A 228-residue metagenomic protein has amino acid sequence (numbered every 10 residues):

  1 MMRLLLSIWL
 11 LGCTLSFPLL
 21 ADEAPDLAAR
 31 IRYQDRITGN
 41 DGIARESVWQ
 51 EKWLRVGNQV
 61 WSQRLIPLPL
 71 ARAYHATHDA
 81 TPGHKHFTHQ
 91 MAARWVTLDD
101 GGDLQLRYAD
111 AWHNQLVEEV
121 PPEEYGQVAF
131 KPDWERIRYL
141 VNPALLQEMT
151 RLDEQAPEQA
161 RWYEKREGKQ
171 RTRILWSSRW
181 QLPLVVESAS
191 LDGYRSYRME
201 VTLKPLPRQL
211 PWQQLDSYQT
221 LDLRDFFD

Functional and structural regions predicted by a protein language model:
M1-L4: Positively charged n-region of N-terminal signal peptides that target proteins for export
T14-P18: N-terminal signal peptide c-region/cleavage motif recognized by signal peptidases
L19-W61, L65-A71, L221-D228: N-terminal cleavable signal peptides for secretion/export
D22-A24, L146, A156-A160, E167-T172 (+1 more regions): Non-transmembrane domains of secretory- and envelope-associated proteins
I31-T38, S62-P67, D79-H86, Y108 (+2 more regions): Short beta-strand segments that buttress and anchor functional surface loops
R45-S47, R136-R151, Y194-Y197: A short, amphipathic edge element
E46-E51, M91-V96, Q170-I174, G193-Y197: A structural detector for short beta-strand units
V48-D133: An acidic-aromatic
